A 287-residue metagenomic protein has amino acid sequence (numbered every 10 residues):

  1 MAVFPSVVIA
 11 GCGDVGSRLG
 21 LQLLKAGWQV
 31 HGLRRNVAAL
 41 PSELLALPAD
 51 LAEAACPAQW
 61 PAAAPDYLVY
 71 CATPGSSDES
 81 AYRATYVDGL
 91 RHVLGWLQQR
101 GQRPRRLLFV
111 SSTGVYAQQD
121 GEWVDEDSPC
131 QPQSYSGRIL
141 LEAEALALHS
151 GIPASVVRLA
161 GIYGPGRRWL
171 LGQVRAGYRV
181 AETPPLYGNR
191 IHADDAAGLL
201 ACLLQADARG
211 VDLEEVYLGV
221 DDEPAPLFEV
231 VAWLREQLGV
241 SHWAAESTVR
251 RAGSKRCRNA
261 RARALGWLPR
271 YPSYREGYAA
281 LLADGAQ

Functional and structural regions predicted by a protein language model:
G16-S17: N-terminal Rossmann-fold NAD(P) dinucleotide-binding loop
L44-D66: Conserved Rossmann-fold cofactor-binding substructure of NAD(P)-dependent oxidoreductases
P65-L108, E142: NAD(P)-cofactor binding segment of oxidoreductase domains
L94-Q133: Conserved Rossmann-fold NAD(P)-dependent oxidoreductase catalytic core, especially the SDR/UDP-sugar
D120-V156: Catalytic helix-loop patch of NAD(P)-dependent Rossmann-fold dehydrogenases
I162, W169-G172, E182-L204: Substrate-positioning beta->alpha
L199, A206-G253: Mid/C-terminal beta-alpha module of Rossmann-like enzyme folds, strongest in SDR-family dehydrogenases/epimerases
R250-Q287: C-terminal amphipathic/interface module of NAD(P)-dependent oxidoreductases and related NAD-binding regulators
